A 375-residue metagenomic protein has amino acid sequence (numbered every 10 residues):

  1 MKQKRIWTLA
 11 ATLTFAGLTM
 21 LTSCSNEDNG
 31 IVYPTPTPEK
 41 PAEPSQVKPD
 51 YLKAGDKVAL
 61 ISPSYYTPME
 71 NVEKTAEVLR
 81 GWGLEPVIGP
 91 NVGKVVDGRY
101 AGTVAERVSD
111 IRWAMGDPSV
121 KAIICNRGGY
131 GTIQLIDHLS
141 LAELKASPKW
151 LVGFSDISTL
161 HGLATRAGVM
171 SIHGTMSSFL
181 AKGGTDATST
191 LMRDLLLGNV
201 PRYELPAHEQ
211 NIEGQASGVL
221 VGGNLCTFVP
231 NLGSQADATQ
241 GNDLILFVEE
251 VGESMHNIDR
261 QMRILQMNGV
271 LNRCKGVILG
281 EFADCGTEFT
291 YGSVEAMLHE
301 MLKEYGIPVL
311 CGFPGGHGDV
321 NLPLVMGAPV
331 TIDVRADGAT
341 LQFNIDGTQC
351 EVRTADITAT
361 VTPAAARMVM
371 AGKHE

Functional and structural regions predicted by a protein language model:
M1-A11: Bacterial N-terminal signal peptides that target proteins for export
M20-S23: C-terminal motif of bacterial Sec signal peptides marking the signal peptidase cleavage site
S25-V32: Bacterial lipoprotein signal-peptidase II cleavage site
P36-S119: ATP/NTP phosphate-donor binding region
L139-L163, M170-M176, Y305-P308: Short, acidic/small-residue loops that bind anionic groups at enzyme active sites
M170-G233: Conserved anion/nucleotide-ligand pocket segment
T239-V294: Internal helical hairpin/lid segments
C285-E375: ATP/nucleoside-binding phosphotransfer catalytic cores, i.e., glycine-rich phosphate-binding loops
